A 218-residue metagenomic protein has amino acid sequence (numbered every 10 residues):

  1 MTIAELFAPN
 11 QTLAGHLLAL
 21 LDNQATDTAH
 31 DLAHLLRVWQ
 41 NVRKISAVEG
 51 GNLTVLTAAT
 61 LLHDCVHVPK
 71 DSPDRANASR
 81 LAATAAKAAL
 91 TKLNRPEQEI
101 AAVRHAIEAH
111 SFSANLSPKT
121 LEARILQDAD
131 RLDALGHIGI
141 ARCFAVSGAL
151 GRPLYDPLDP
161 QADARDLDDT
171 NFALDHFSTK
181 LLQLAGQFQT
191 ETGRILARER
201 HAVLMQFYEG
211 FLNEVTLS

Functional and structural regions predicted by a protein language model:
T2-E5, Q24-E49, L62, N115-S218: Divalent metal-dependent phosphate-bond-processing catalytic cores, especially two-metal-ion Mg2+/Mn2+ enzymes that act
A4-L20: Short alpha-helical hairpin
T12, H16, T57-T60, A102 (+2 more regions): Generic alpha-helical secondary structure signal
V38, A78-T91: An active-site-proximal "capping" alpha-helix that borders the catalytic cofactor pocket
L53-S72, A78, A82, V103-S111: His-Asp-centered metal-binding catalytic motifs of divalent-metal-dependent phosphohydrolases/nucleases
P69-D74, A185-Q189: A short secondary-structure junction motif
A89-R124: Hydrophobic, well-structured mid-protein blocks that either form specific transmembrane helices
